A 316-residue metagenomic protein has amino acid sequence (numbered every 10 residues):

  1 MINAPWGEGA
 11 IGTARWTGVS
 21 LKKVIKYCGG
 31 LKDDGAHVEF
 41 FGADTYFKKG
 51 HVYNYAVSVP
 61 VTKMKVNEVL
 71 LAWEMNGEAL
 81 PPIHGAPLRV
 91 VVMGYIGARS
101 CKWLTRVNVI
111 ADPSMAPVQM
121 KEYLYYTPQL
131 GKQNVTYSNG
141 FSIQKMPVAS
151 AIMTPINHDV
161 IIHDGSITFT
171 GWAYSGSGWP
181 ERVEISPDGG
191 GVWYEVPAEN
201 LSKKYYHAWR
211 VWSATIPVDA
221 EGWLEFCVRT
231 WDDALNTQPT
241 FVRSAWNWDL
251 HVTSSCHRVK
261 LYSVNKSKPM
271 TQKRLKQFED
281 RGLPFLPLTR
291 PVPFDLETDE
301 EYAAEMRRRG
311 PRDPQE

Functional and structural regions predicted by a protein language model:
M1-E316: Structured, non-membrane catalytic/scaffold regions adjacent to prosthetic-group chemistry
